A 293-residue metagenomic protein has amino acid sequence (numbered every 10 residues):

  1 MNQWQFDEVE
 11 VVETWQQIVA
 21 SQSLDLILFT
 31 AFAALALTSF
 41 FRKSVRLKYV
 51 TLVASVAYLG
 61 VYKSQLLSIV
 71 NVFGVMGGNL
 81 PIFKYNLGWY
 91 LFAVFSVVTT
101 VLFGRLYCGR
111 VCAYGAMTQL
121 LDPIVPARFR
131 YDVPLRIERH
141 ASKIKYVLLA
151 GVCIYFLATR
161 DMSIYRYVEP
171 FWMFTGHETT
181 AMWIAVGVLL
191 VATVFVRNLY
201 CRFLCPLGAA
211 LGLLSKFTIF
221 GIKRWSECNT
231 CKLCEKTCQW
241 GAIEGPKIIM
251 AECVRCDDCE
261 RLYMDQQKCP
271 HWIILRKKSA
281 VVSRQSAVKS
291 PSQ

Functional and structural regions predicted by a protein language model:
N2-G245, A251-V282, K289-S292: Non-ligating segments of multi-cofactor redox enzymes
